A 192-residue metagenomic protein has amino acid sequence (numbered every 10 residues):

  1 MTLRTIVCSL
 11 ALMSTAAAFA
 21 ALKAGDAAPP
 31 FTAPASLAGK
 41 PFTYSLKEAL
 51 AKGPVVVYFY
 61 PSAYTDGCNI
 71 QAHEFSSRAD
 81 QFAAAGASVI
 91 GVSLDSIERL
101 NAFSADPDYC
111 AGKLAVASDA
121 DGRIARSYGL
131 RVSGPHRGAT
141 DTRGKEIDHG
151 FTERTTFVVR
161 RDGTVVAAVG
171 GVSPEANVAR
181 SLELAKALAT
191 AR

Functional and structural regions predicted by a protein language model:
M1-V7: Bacterial N-terminal signal peptides that target proteins for export
M13-A16: N-terminal signal peptide c-region/cleavage motif recognized by signal peptidases
F19-R192: Chalcogenol-based redox active-site neighborhoods
